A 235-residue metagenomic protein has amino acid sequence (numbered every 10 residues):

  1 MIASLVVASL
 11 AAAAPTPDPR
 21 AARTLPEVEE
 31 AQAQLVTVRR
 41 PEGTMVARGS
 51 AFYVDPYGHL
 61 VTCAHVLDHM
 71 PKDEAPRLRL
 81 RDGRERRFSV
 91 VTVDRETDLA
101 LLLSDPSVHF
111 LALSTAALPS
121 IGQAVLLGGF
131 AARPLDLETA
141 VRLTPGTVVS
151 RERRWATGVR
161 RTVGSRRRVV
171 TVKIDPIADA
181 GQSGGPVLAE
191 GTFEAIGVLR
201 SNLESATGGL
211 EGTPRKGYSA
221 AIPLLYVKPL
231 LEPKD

Functional and structural regions predicted by a protein language model:
I2-T16: Hydrophobic h-region of N-terminal signal peptides that target proteins for export in Gram-negative bacteria
T16-E27, F110, L127, A131-E138 (+2 more regions): C-terminal cap/linker of serine protease catalytic domains
P19-A22, T37-Y57, E85-R87, G184 (+2 more regions): A conserved glycine-rich beta-strand in the N-terminal activation segment of trypsin-fold
P26-E42, V125-L127: A short, Trp-centered hydrophobic/proline-enriched beta-strand micro-motif
T37, Y53-D55, V90-T92, S150 (+1 more regions): A residue-level detector for short acidic-glycine micro-motifs
M45, P56-E138, T171, V227-K228: Conserved active-site neighborhood of the chymotrypsin/trypsin-like protease fold
F52-Y53, S120, I177-L199: Catalytic nucleophile loop of clan PA
V66-H69, L111-V170, A178-Q182, S201-E211: Flexible, gly/ser-rich surface segments that form the specificity/activation loops bordering the active-site cleft
